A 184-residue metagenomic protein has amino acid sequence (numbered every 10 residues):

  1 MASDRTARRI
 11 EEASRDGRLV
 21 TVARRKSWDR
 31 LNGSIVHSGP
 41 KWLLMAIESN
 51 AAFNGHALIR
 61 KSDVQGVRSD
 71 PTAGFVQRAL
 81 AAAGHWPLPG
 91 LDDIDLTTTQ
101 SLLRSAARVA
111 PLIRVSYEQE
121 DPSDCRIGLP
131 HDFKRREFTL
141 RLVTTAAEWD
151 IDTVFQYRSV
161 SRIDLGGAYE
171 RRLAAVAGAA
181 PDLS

Functional and structural regions predicted by a protein language model:
M1-R30, L44, E48-S123, T144-S184: Short glycine-rich, low-complexity segments
R30-H37, D124-D132: Short beta-strand-centered aromatic/proline hotspots
G39-P40, K134-R135, Y157: Residue-level signal for tight coil/turn positions that link beta-strands
K41-M45, R136-R141: Short aromatic-glycine-enriched beta-strand elements
R68, H131-K134: Viral structural modules
R126, H131-D132, T139-L142, R158: Acidic/His-leaning functional-site neighborhoods
